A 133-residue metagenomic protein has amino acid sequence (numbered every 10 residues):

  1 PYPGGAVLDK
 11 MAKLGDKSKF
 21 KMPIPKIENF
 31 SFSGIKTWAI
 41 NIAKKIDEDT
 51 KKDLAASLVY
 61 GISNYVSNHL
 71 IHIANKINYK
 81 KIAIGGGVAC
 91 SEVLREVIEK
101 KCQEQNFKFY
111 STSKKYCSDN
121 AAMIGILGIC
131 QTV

Functional and structural regions predicted by a protein language model:
P1, Y79, F107: Short glycine/serine/threonine/alanine-rich loop segments
P1-K52, C130: A short helix-loop
E28-S33, W38-A83: Adenine-nucleotide phosphate-binding core of ATP-dependent small-molecule kinases
A39, G87, G125: Residue-level signal for inorganic ion chemistry
L70, I124-I129: Buried hydrophobic packing segments
Y79-I98: Glycine-rich phosphate-binding loops at beta-strand->alpha-helix junctions
I82, E99-I124: Conserved phosphate-binding/catalytic loops in two-lobed NTP-binding clefts
K101, L127-T132: Active-site catalytic microenvironments for nucleophilic, acid-base chemistry
